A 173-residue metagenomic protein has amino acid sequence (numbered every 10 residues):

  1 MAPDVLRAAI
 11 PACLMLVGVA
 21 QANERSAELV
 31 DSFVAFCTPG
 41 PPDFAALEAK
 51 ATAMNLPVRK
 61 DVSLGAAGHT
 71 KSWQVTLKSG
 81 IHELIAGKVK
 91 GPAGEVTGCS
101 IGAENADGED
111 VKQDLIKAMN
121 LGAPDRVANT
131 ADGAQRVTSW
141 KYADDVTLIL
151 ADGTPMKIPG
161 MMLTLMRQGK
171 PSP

Functional and structural regions predicted by a protein language model:
M1-I10: Bacterial N-terminal signal peptides that target proteins for export
A12-A22: Hydrophobic h-region of N-terminal signal peptides that target proteins for export in Gram-negative bacteria
L14-L16, V30-D31, A93: Processing junctions and N-termini across compartments
V19, D43-F44, N105: Secreted/processed peptides and extracellular or luminal domains of membrane proteins
N23-I85: N-terminal leader/targeting segments
W73-Q135: Long, charged/polar, surface-exposed segments that mediate recognition or autoinhibition
A134-P173: Glycine-rich, aromatic-bearing surface loops/beta-hairpins
